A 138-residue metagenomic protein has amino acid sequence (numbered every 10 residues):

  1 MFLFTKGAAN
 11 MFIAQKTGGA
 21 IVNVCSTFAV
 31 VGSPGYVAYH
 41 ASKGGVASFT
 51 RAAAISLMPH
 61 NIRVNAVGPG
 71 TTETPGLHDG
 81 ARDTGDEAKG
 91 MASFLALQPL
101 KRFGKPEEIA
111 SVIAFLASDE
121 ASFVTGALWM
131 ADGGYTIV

Functional and structural regions predicted by a protein language model:
T5, S42, T50: Active-site helix of classical SDR
N10, I55-P59, S122: Alpha-helical segment proximal to the catalytic Tyr-Lys
S26: Residue(s) in the substrate-gating loop at a strand-loop-helix junction that position the organic substrate next
V31, A114, T125-V138: Short C-terminal tail/terminal secondary-structure segment of NAD(P)H-dependent dehydrogenase/reductase domains
V31-V37, P59-H60, K101, P106 (+1 more regions): Active-site loop immediately N-terminal to the catalytic Tyr-X3-Lys motif of short-chain dehydrogenase/reductase
G32-H40, A52, G80: Active-site loop-to-helix junction immediately N-terminal to the catalytic Tyr of the SDR YXXXK motif in Rossmann-fold
R63-E73, A117, M130-D132: Conserved SDR Rossmann-fold cofactor-binding beta-strand/turn motif
T71-L97: A glycine/serine/threonine-rich, flexible loop-to-helix segment that serves as the NAD(P) cofactor-binding "lid"
